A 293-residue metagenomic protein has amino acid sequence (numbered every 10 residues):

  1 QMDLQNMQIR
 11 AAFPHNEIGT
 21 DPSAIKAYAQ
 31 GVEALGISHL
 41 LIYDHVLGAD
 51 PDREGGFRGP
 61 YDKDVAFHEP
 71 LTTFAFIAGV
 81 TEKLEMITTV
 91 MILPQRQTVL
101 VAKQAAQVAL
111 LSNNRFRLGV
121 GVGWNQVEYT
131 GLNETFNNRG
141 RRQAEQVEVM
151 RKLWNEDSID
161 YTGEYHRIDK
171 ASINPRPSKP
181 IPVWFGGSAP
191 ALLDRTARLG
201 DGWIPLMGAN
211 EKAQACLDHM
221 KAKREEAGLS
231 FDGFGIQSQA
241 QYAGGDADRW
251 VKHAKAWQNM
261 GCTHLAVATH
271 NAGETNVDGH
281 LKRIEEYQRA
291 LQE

Functional and structural regions predicted by a protein language model:
Q1-E293: Active-site-adjacent structural elements that line small-molecule/cofactor binding pockets in enzymes
